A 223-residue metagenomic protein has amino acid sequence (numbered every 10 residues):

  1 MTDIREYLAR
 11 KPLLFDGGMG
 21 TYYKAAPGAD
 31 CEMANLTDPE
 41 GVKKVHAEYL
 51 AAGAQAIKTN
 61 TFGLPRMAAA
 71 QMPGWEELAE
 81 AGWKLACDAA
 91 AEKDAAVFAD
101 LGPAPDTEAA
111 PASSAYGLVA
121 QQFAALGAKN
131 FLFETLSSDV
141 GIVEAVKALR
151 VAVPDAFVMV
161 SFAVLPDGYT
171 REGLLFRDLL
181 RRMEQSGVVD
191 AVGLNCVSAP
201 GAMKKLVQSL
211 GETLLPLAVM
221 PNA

Functional and structural regions predicted by a protein language model:
M1-A223: Domain-level signal for soluble alpha/beta catalytic cores
